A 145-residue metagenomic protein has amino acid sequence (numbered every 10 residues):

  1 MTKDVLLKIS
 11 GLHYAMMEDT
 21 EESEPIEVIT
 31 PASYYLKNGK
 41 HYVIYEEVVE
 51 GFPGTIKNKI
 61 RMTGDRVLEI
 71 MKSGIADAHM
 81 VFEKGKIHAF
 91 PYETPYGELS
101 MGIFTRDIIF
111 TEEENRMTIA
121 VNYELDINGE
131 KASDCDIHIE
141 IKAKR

Functional and structural regions predicted by a protein language model:
M1-A89, E93-A132, K144-R145: N-terminal intrinsically disordered, cationic/polar leader segments that include organellar targeting peptides
C135-D136: Charged phosphate-binding loop/patch that engages nucleotide di/tri-phosphates or the phosphate backbone of nucleic
I139-I141: A short acidic/small-residue loop/turn micro-motif
